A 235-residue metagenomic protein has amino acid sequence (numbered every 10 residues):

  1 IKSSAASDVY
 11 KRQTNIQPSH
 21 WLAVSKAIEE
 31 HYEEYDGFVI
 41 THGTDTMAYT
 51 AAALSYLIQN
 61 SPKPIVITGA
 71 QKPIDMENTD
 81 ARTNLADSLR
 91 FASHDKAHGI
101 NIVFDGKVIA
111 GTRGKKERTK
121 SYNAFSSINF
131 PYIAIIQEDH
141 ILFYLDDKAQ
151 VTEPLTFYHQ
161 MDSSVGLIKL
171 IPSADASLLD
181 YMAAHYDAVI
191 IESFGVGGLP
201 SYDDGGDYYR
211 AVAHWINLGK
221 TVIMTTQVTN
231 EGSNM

Functional and structural regions predicted by a protein language model:
I1-A6, Y10: Single conserved hydrophobic/aromatic residue that forms the stacking wall/gate of nucleotide- or nucleobase-binding
I16-I28: Glycine-rich, highly charged phosphate/nucleotide-binding loops
I40-K63, S201-A211: Short Gly/Thr/Asp-enriched flexible loops that form oxyanion-binding sites at enzyme active sites
H42-A48, K107-I109, G195-G198, T229-N230: Gly/Ser/Thr-rich loops at beta-strand to alpha-helix junctions that form or flank small-molecule/cofactor-binding
A51-D80, L89-D95, W215-T226: Short, acidic/small-residue loops that bind anionic groups at enzyme active sites
I67-Q137: Internal gly/pro-rich beta-alpha loop/helix module that stabilizes soluble enzyme cofactors or their anionic handles
A110-V196, S201-Y202: Accessory alpha-helical/coil subdomains and C-terminal extensions that flank or cap enzyme catalytic cores
V196-M235: C-terminal non-catalytic interaction/assembly regions of soluble proteins
